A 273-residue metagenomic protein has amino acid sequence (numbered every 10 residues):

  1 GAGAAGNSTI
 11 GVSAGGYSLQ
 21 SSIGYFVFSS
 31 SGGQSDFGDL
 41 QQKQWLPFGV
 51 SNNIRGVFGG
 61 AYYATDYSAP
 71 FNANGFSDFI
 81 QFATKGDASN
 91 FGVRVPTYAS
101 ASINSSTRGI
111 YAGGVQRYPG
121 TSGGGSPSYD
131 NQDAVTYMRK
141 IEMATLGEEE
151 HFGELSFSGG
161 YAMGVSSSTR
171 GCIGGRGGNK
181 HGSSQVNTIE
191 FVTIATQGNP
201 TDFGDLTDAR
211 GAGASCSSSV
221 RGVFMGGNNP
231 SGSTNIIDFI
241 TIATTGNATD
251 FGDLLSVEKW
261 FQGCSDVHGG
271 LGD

Functional and structural regions predicted by a protein language model:
G1-D273: Polar, enzyme-active/binding microenvironments
